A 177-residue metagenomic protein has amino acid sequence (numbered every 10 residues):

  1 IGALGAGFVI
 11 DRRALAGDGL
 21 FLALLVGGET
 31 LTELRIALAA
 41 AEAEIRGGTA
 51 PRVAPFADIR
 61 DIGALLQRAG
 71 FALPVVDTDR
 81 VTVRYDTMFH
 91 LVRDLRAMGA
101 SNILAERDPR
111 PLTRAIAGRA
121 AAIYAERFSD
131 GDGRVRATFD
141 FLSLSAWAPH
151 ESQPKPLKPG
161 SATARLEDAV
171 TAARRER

Functional and structural regions predicted by a protein language model:
I1-G2: Catalytic P-loop NTPase motifs of RecA-like helicase/translocase cores
G5-L20, R35: A short glycine-rich, Lys/Arg-flanked "PGG" loop and its adjoining helix->strand segment in the class I
V9, A64, A122: Active-site phosphate/pyrophosphate- and oxyanion-stabilizing loops and adjacent acidic/basic residues in soluble
I10-D11, A40, T163: Glycine-rich, phosphate-binding/catalytic loops in enzymes
L20-H90, M98-P111: Conserved catalytic/acceptor-binding region of the Class I
A69-A72, D86-R177: C-terminal lobe and adjacent flexible extensions of AdoMet/dcAdoMet transferase-like proteins
